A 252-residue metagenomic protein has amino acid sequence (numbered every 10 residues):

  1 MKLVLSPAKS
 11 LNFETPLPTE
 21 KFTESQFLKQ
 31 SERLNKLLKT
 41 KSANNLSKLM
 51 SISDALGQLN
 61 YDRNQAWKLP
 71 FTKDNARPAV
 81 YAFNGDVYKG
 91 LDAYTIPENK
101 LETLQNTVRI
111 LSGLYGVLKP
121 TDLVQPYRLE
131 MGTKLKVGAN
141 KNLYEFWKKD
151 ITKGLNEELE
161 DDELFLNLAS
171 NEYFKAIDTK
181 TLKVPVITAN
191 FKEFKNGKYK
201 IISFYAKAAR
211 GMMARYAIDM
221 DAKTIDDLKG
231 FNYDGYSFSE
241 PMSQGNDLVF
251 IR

Functional and structural regions predicted by a protein language model:
V4-T95: Active-site helix-to-loop segments that bind/position phosphate- or nucleotide-bearing substrates and donors across
L5-P7, E240, R252: Pocket-edge structural micro-motifs
A93-S243, V249: Internal, well-folded beta-alpha domain core
